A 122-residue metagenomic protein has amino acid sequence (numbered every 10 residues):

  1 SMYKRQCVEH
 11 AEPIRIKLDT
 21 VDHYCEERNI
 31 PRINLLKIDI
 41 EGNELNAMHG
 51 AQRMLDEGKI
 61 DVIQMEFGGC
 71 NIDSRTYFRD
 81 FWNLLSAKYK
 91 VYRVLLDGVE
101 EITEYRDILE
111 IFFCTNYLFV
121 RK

Functional and structural regions predicted by a protein language model:
S1: Mobile, glycine-enriched helix-loop/loop "lid" segments at the mouths of ligand-binding/catalytic clefts that gate
K4-G58, I72-R75: Short internal loop-to-helix segment that lines adenine-nucleotide cofactor pockets
L35, Q64, N116-L118: Conserved hydrophobic/aromatic beta-strand scaffold that supports enzyme active sites
I40-G42, F67, Y117: Generic detector of well-ordered alpha-helical packing
K59-G68: Conserved beta-strand signature within the Rossmann-like core of class I S-adenosyl-L-methionine
G68-C70, L96-D97: Active-site beta-loop-alpha junctions enriched in small/polar residues
Y77-K122: Binuclear metal-ion centers of metallo-dependent hydrolases, dominated by the metallo-beta-lactamase
